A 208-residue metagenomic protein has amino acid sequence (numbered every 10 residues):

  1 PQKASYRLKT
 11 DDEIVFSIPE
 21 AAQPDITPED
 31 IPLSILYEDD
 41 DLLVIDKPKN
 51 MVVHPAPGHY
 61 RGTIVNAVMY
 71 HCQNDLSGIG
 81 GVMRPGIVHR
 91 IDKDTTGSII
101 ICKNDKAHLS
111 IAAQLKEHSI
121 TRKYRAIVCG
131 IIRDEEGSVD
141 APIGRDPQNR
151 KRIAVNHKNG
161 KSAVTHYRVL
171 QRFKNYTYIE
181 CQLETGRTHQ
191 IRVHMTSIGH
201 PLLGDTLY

Functional and structural regions predicted by a protein language model:
P1-Y208: RNA pseudouridine synthases
